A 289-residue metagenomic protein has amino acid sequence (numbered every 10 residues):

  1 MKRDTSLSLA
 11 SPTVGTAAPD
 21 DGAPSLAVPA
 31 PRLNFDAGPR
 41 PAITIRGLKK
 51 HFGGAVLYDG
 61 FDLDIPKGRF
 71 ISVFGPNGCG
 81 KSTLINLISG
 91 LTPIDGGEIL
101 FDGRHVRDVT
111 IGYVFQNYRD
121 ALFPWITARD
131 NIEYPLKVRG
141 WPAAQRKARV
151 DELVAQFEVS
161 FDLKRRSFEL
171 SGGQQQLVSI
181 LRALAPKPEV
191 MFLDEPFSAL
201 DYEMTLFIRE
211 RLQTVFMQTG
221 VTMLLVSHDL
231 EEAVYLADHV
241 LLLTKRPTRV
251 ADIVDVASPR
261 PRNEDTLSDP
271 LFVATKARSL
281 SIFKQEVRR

Functional and structural regions predicted by a protein language model:
I43, Y58-G60: Conserved structural motif at the start of ABC-family nucleotide-binding domains
F74-P76: The feature captures the beta-strand-to-loop junction immediately N-terminal to the Walker
S89: Helix-to-loop junction immediately C-terminal to a conserved catalytic motif
G97-V109: Conserved ABC transporter NBD signature motif
A144-D162, T214: Conserved ABC ATPase "signature" region
R166-L170, Q174: Conserved ABC ATPase signature
K187: Conserved catalytic motifs of ABC-family nucleotide-binding domains
